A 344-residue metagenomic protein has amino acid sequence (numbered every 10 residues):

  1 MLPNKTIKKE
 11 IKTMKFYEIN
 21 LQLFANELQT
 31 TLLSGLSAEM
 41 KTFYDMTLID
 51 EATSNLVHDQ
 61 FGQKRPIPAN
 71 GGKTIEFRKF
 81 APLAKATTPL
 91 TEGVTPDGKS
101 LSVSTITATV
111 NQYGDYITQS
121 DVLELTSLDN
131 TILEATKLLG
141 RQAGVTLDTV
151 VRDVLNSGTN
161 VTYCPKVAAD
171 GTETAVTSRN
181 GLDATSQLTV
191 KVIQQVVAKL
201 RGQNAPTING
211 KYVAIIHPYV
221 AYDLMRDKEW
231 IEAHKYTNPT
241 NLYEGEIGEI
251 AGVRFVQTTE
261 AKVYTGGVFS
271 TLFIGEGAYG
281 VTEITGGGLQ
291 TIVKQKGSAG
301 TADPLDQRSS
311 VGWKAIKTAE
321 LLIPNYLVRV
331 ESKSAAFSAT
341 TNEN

Functional and structural regions predicted by a protein language model:
E10, K15-T109, L327, N342: N-terminal "assembly arms/tails" that initiate or stabilize quaternary assembly in self-assembling proteins
A25-H58, A175-Q194, M225-N344: Sequence/fold signature of self-assembling virion shell proteins
G72, Q112, N209-K211, I250 (+1 more regions): Extracytoplasmic
F77, K137, R141, G210 (+3 more regions): Hydrophobic alpha-helical segments involved in membrane association or supramolecular assembly
A84-T88, D223-L224, Y264: Short, solvent-exposed loop/turn elements at domain surfaces
S100-S127, G287: Short acidic, glycine/tyrosine-flanked loop/strand segments centered on an H-E-D-like triad
L123-G202, F337-N344: Alpha-helical scaffold segments that mediate packing/assembly in large oligomeric complexes
Q187, Q194, K199-H217, Y222-L224: Extended amphipathic alpha-helical segments with heptad-repeat/coiled-coil character used for oligomerization, fusion
